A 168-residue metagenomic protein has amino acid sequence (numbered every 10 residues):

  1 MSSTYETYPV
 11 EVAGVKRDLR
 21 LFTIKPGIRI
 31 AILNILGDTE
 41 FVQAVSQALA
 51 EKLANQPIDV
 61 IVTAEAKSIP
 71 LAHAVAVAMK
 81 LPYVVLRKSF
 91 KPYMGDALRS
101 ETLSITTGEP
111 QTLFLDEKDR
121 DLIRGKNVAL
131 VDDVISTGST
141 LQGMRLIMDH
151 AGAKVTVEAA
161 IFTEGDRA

Functional and structural regions predicted by a protein language model:
M1-I58: Active-site-facing substrate-recognition patch
S2-V10, Q142-A168: PRPP-dependent phosphoribosyltransferase catalytic core
I58-E65: Short glycine-rich phosphate-binding loop at a beta-alpha junction
D59, K126, T156: Conserved acidic residues
I69, G138, Q142: Glycine-rich SAM-binding Motif I of class I
P70-M79, R145: Short Gly/Thr/Asp-enriched flexible loops that form oxyanion-binding sites at enzyme active sites
L81-V128: Short, glycine/charge-rich flexible loops or terminal/linker lids adjacent to PRPP-binding catalytic cores
V134: C-terminal binding/interaction regions
